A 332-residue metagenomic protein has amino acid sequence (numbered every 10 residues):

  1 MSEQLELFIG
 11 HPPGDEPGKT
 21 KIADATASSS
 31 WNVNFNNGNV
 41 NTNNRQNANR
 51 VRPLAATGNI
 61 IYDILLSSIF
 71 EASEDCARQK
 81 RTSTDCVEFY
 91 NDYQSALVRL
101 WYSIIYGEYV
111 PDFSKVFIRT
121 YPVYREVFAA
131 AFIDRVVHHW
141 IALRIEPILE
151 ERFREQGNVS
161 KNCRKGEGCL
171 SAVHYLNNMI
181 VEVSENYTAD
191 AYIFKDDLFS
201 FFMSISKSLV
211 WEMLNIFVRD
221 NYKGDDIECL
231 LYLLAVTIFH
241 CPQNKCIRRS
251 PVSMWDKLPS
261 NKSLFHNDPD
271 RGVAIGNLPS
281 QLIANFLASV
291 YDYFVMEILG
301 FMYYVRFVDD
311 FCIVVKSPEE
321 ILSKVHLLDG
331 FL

Functional and structural regions predicted by a protein language model:
M1-V98: Non-catalytic, polymerase-adjacent accessory regions of viral genome-replication enzymes
S2-I9, G14-T26, W31-V33, A130-A131 (+5 more regions): Right-hand nucleic-acid polymerase module
V51, A56-N59, A142-S206: Active-site-proximal segment of RNA-dependent polymerases
Q79-V87, K115-H138, F153-E167, K245-N285: Short, conserved non-catalytic motifs in the polymerase core
F89-F113: Amphipathic alpha-helical blocks
L100, I105, K324-L332: Inter-domain linker/hinge segments that demarcate the starts of reverse transcriptase and RNase H-type modules
E185-V308, C312-L327: Conserved polymerase palm-domain catalytic core
